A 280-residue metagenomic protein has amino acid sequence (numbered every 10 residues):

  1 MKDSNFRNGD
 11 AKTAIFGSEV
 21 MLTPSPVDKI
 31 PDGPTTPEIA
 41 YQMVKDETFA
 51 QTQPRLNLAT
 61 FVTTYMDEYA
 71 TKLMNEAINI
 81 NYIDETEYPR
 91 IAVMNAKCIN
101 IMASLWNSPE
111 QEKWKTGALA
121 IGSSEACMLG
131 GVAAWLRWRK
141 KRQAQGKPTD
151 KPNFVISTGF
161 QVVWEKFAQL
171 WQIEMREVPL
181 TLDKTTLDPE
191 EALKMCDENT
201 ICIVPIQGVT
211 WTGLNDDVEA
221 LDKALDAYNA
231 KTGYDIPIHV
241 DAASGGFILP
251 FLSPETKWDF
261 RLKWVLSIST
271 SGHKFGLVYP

Functional and structural regions predicted by a protein language model:
M1-K115: N-terminal entrance/gating region of PLP-dependent enzymes' catalytic architecture
G9-K12, G122-P280: Conserved PLP-enzyme active-site core in the AAT-like
G117-A120: Short, conserved non-catalytic motifs in the polymerase core
